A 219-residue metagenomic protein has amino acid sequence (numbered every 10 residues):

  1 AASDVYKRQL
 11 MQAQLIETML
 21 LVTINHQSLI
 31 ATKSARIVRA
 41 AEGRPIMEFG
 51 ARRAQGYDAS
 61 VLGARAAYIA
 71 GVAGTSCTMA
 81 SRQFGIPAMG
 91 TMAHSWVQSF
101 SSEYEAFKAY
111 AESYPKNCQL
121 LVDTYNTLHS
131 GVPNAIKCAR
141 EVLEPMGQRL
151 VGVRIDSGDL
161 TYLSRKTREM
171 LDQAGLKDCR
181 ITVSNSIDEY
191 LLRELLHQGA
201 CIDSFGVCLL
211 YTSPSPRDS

Functional and structural regions predicted by a protein language model:
A2-Y6, Y211-D218: Conserved small/polar residues in nucleotide/adenosyl-binding loops
S3-K177, I187-L191, H197: Buried, small/hydrophobic-residue-enriched core segments of structured protein domains
H94, S184, C208: Residue-level "edge-of-site" marker
D203-L210: Glycine-rich phosphate-binding active-site loops on the catalytic face of alpha/beta enzymes
